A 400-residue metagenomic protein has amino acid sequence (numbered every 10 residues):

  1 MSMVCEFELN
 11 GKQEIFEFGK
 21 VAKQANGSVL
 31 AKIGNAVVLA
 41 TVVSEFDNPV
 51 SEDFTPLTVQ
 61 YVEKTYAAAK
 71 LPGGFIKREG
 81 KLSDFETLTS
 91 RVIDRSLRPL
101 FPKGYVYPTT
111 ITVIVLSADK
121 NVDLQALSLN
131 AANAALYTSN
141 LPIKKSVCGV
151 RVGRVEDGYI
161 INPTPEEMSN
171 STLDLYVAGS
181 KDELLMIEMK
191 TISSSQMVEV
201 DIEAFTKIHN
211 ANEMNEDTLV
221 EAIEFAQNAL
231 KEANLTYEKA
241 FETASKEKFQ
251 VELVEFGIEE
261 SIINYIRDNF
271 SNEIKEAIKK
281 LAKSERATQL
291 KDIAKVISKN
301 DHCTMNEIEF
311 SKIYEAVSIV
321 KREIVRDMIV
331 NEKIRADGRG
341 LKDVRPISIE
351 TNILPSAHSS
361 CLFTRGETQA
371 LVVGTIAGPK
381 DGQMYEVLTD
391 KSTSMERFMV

Functional and structural regions predicted by a protein language model:
M1-E45, F249-S394: Extended amphipathic alpha-helical scaffolds
S2-C5, L9-K12, N26, F54-T55 (+8 more regions): Alpha/propeptide regions of enzymes that mature by internal proteolysis
I15, E79-L88, N121-A126, E199 (+8 more regions): Ordered, soluble secondary-structure elements with a strong preference for glycine-centered loop motifs and nearby
G19, A25, V29, T110 (+2 more regions): Gly/Lys-enriched N-terminal cap/neck module of very large, oligomeric protein machines
Q24, D123-L129, S146, S171 (+1 more regions): Short glycine/serine/threonine-rich phosphate/pyrophosphate-binding segments that cradle anionic phosphate groups
A25-T109, V115-V122, I208, L219 (+1 more regions): Glycine-rich, flexible beta-strand/loop modules in the N-terminal catalytic cores of phosphate-handling
P72, I76-R78, L88, V92 (+3 more regions): Small-residue-enriched alpha-helical segments and adjacent helix-cap loops that form tight helix-helix packing
P142-L281: Mobile "lid/hinge" segments at catalytic clefts and subdomain interfaces of large enzymes
